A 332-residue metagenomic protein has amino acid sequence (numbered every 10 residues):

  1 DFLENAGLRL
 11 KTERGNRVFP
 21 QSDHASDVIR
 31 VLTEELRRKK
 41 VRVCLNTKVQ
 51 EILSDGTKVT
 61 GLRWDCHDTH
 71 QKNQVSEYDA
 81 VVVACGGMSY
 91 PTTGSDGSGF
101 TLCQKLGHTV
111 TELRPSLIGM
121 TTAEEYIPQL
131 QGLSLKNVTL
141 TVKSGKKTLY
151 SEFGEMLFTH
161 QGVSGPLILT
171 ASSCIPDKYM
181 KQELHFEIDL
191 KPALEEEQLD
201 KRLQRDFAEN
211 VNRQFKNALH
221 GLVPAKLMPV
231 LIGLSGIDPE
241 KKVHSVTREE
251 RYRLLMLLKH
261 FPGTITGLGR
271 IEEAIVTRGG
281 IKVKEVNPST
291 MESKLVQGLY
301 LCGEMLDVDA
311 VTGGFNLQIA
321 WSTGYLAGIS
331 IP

Functional and structural regions predicted by a protein language model:
D1-A25: A conserved beta-strand/loop capping segment in the N-terminal third of enzymes that catalyze redox or closely related
N16-E34, C44, Y90-S95, A123-E125 (+1 more regions): Short beta-strand to alpha-helix junction loop
L36-V49, L113: A conserved beta-strand/loop element that lines the FAD pocket in flavoprotein oxidoreductases
C44-N46, E51, P229-D309: A glycine-rich dinucleotide-binding beta-alpha-beta segment and adjacent secondary-structure elements that constitute
V49, L62, V75-S95, C103-Q104 (+3 more regions): Short hydrophobic core segments
E51-S76, V81, V138, G145: Conserved beta-strand-loop-beta-strand element in the redox core of flavoprotein oxidoreductases
S89-L106, D307-P332: A conserved FAD-binding loop/helix module that cradles the flavin
T109-R114, T121-S245: An anion/pyrophosphate-binding glycine-rich loop and adjacent beta-alpha core in soluble alpha-beta enzymes
